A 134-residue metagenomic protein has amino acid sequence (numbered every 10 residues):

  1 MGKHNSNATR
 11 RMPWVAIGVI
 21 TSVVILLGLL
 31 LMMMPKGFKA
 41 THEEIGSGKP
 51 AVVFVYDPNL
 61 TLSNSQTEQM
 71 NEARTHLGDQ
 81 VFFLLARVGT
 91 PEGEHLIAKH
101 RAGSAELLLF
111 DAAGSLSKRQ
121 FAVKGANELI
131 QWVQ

Functional and structural regions predicted by a protein language model:
M1-S47, Q66-T67, K99-A102, A122 (+1 more regions): Non-globular targeting/processing and membrane-anchoring segments
A40-A73: Local sequence-structure signature of Cys/Sec-based thiol-disulfide redox active-site neighborhoods
S47-P50, G78-V81, A102-A105: Extracytoplasmic
V55-D57, D79-E92: Thiol-based oxidoreductase modules, predominantly thioredoxin-like and allied folds used for disulfide exchange
S63-N64, G93-L96, L116-R119: Extracytoplasmic/secreted cell-surface and envelope-processing proteins
T67-R74, F82, E94, S104 (+2 more regions): Extracytoplasmic/secreted envelope proteins and their assembly/folding machinery, especially bacterial periplasmic
H95-L108, A112-S115: Structural alpha/beta surface segment adjacent to cysteine/selenocysteine redox centers across thiol/disulfide enzymes
L109-Q134: Non-catalytic, surface beta->alpha helical segment in thiol-disulfide oxidoreductase systems
